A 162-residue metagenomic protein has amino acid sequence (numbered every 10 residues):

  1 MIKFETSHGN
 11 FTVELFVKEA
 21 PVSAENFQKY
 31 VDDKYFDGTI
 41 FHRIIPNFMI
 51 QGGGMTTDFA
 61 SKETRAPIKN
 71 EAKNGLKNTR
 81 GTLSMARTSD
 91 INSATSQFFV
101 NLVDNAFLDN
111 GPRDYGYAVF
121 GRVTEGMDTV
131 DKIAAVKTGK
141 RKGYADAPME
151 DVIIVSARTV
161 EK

Functional and structural regions predicted by a protein language model:
M1-K162: Cyclophilin-like peptidyl-prolyl cis-trans isomerases
